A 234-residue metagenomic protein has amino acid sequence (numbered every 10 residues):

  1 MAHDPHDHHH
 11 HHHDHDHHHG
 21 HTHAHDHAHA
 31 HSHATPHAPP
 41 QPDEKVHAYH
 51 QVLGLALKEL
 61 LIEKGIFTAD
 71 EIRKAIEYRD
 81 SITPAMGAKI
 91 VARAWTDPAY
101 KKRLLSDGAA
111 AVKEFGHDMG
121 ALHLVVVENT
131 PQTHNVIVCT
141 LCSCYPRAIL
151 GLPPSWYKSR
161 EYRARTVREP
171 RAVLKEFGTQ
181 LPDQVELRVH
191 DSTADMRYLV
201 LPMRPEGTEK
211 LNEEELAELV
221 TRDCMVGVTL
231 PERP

Functional and structural regions predicted by a protein language model:
A2-P234: Terminal, compositionally biased segments used for targeting/anchoring and flexible tails
